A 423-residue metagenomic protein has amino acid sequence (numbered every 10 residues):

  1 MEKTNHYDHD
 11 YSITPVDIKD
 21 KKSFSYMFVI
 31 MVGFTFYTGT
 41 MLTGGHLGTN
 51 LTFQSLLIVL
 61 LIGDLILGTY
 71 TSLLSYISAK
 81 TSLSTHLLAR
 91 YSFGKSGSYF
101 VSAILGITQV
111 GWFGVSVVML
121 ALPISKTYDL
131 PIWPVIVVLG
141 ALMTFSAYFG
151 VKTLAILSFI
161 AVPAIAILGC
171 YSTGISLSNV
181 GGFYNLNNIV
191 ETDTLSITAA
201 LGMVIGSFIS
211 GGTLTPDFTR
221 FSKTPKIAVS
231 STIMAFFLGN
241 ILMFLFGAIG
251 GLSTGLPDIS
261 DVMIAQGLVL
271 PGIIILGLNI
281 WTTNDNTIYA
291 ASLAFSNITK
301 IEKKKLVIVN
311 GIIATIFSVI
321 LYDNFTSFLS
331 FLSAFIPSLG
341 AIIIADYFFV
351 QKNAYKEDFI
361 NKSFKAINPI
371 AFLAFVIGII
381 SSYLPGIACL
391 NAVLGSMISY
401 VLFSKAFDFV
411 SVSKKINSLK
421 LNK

Functional and structural regions predicted by a protein language model:
M1-Q54, L195-L201, R220-I227, A406-K423: Membrane-interface "cap" regions at the ends of multi-pass membrane proteins
F24-T40, T173-N179, I189-G250, I264-D285 (+1 more regions): Hydrophobic, membrane-embedded alpha-helices of multi-pass small-molecule transporters
I30-F34, V101-G106, T127-F149, P163-T173 (+3 more regions): Transmembrane alpha-helical segments of multi-pass small-molecule transport proteins
H46-I62, L122-I136, K152-I160, D258-P271 (+4 more regions): Transmembrane helix-loop boundary segments of multi-pass membrane transporters
L61-F93, F100-G106, F407-S413: Juxtamembrane transmembrane-helix boundary signature
S98-L130, A164, W281-N297, S338: Hydrophobic transmembrane alpha-helices that form the core helical bundles of multi-pass secondary transporters
A121, P134-L139, M143-L177, E191 (+3 more regions): Membrane-interface loop-to-helix entry segments
A341-K423: C-terminal membrane-solvent junction of multi-pass transporters and transport-like membrane proteins
